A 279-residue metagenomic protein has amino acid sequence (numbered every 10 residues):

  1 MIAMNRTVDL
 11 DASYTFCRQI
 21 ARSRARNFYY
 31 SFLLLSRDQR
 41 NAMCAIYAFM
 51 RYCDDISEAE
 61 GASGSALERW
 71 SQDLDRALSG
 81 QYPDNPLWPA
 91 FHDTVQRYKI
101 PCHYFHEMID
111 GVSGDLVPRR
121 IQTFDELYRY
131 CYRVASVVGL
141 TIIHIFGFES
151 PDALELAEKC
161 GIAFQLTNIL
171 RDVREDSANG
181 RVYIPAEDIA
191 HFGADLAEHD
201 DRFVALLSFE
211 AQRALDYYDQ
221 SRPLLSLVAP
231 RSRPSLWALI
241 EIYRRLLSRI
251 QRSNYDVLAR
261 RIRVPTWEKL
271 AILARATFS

Functional and structural regions predicted by a protein language model:
M1-L166, L170, R174-S279: Catalytic cores of Mg2+-dependent Asp-rich isoprenoid enzymes
